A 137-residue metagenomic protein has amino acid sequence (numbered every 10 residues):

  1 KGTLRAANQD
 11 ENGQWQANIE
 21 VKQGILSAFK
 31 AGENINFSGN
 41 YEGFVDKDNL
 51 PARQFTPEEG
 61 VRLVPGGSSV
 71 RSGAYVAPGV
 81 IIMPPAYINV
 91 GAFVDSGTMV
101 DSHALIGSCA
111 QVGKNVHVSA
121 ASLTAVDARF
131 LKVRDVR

Functional and structural regions predicted by a protein language model:
K1-V61: Terminal amphipathic alpha-helical/low-complexity segments used for targeting or macromolecular assembly
P57, R62-R137: Structural signal for interior beta-strand "rungs" in well-ordered beta-sheet cores of soluble enzyme domains
